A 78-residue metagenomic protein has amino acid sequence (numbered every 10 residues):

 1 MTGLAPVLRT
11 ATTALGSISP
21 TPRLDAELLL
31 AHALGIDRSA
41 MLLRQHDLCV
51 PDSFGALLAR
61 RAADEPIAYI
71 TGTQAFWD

Functional and structural regions predicted by a protein language model:
M1-T21: Non-catalytic nucleic-acid substrate-recognition regions in nucleic-acid-modifying enzymes
R9, E27-L28: Active-site-proximal helix/loop capping residues that flank conserved catalytic or ligand/cofactor
L28-D78: Conserved AdoMet
